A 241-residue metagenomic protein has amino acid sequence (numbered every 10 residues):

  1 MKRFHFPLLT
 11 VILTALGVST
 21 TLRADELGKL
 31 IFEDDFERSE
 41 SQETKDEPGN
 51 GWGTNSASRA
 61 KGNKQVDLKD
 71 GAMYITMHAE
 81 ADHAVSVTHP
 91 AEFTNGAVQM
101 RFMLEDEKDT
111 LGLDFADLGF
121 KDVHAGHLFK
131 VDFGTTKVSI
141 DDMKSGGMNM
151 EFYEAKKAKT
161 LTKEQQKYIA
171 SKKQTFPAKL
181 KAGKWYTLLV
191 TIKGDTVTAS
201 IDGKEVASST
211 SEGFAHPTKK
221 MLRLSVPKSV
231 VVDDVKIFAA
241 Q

Functional and structural regions predicted by a protein language model:
V18-A24: Sec/Tat signal peptide C-region and signal peptidase I cleavage site
D25-T54: Extracellular carbohydrate-recognition regions
F36, M100, L180-S211: Carbohydrate-binding surfaces in secreted/extracellular proteins
A60-D82: Short carbohydrate-recognition loop motifs
T76-K159: Secretory/extracellular carbohydrate-interaction modules and structurally similar beta-sandwich "look-alikes"
A84-A91, Q174-L180, L222: Beta-strand-rich interaction surfaces with strong enrichment in secreted/lumenal proteins
M148-T187: Short, aromatic/His-centered strand-loop micro-motif at the edge of beta-sheets
S209-I237: Flexible glycan-contacting loops in extracellular carbohydrate-active proteins
